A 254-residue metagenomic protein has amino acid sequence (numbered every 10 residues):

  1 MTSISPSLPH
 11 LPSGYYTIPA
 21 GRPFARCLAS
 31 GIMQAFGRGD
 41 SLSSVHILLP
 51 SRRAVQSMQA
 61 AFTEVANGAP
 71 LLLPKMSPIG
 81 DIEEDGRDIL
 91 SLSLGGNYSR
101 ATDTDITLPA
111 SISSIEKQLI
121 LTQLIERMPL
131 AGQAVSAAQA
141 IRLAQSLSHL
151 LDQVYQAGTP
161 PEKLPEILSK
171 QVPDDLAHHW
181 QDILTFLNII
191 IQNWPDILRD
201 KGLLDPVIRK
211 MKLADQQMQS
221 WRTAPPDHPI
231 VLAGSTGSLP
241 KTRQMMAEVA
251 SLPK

Functional and structural regions predicted by a protein language model:
T2, L49-P225, P240: Basic/charged alpha-beta structural segments of nucleotide/phosphate-handling enzymes
T2-Q34: N- or domain-start disorder-to-order transition segments that initiate the globular core
G21, A25-A29, S114, K210 (+1 more regions): A conditional alpha-helix N-cap/helix-loop micro-motif detector
Q34, A60-E64, A247, S251: Short, well-ordered alpha-helices that flank and scaffold nucleotide-derived cofactor binding pockets
G37-S41, R222: Surface-exposed acidic, glycine-flexible loop patches that form ligand/cofactor-binding and adhesion interfaces
S41-A54, P229-I230, G234: Conserved RecA-like ASCE P-loop NTPase motor core of nucleic-acid helicases/translocases
D227, T242-K254: Conserved RecA-like helicase ATPase core segment that couples NTP binding/hydrolysis to strand translocation
S235-R243: Conserved ATPase-coupling elements of RecA-like P-loop NTPase cores
